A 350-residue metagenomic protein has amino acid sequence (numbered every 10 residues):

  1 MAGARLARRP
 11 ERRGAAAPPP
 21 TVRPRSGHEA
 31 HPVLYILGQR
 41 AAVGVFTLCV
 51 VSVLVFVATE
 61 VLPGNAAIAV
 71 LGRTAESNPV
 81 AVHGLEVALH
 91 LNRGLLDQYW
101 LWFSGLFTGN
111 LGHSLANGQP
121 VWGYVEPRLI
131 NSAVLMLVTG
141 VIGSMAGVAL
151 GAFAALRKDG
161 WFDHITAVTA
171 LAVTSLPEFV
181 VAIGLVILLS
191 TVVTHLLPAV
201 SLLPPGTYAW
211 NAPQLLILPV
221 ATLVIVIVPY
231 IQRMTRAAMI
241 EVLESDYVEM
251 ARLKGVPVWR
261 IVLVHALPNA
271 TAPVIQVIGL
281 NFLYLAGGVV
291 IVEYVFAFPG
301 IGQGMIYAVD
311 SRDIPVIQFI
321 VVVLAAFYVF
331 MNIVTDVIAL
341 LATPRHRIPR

Functional and structural regions predicted by a protein language model:
A4-L6, P18-V33, L91-V148: An internal, D/E-rich "acidic patch" concept
G14-P18, Y328: Alpha-helical transmembrane segments and membrane-interface helix-loop junctions in multi-pass membrane proteins
P20-V61: Charged, compositionally biased N-terminal leader segments and the immediate start of the first structured element
H31-Y35, V45-V51, V125-F162, E178 (+1 more regions): Alpha-helical transmembrane segments of integral membrane proteins, especially multi-pass inner/plasma-membrane
L48-D97, V193-N211: Hydrophobic alpha-helical transmembrane segments of membrane transport/permease proteins and related membrane-embedded
L54-V61, L89-H90, S104, V168-P198 (+1 more regions): Membrane-water interface segments at the C-terminal ends of transmembrane alpha-helices in multi-pass inner-membrane
S77-T108, I217, F296-A308: Short hydrophobic, aromatic-rich alpha-helical segments embedded in or entering the lipid bilayer of multi-pass
E86-L95, G112-N117, V121, L203-L216 (+1 more regions): Membrane-interfacial helix-loop-helix junctions in multi-pass membrane proteins
